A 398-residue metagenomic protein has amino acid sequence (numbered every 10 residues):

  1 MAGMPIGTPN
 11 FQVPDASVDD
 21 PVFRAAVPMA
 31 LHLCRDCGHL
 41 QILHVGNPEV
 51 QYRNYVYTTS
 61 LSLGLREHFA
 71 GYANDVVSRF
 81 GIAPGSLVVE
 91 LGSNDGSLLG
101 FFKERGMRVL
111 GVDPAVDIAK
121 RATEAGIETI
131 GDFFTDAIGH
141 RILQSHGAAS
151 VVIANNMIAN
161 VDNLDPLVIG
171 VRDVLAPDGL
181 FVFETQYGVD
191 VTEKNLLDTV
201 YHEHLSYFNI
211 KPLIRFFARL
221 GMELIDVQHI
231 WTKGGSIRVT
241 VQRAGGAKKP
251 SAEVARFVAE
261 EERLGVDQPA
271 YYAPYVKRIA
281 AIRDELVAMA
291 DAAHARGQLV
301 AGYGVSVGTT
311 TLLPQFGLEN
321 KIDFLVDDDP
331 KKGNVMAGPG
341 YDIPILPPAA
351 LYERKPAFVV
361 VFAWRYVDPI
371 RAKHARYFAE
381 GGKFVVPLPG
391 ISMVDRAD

Functional and structural regions predicted by a protein language model:
M1-G64, Q228: N-terminal juxtadomain amphipathic helix that follows a signal peptide/anchor or precedes a small N-terminal auxiliary
A83-N94, L299-Y303: Conserved class I S-adenosyl-L-methionine
D95-G106: Conserved SAM-binding loop of SAM-dependent methyltransferases across substrates and taxa, primarily the Class I
S150-I153: A conserved beta-strand element that flanks and buttresses the S-adenosyl-L-methionine
D165-L180, A375: A short glycine-rich, Lys/Arg-flanked "PGG" loop and its adjoining helix->strand segment in the class I
D178-Q186, K383-P389: Conserved beta-strand signature within the Rossmann-like core of class I S-adenosyl-L-methionine
F183-S206, I210-P212, F217: Short, glycine-/aromatic-enriched active-site segment of Class I SAM-dependent methyltransferases
K233-R278: Flexible, glycine-/basic-rich loop-and-beta segments that form/coincide with the SAM-dependent methyltransferase
